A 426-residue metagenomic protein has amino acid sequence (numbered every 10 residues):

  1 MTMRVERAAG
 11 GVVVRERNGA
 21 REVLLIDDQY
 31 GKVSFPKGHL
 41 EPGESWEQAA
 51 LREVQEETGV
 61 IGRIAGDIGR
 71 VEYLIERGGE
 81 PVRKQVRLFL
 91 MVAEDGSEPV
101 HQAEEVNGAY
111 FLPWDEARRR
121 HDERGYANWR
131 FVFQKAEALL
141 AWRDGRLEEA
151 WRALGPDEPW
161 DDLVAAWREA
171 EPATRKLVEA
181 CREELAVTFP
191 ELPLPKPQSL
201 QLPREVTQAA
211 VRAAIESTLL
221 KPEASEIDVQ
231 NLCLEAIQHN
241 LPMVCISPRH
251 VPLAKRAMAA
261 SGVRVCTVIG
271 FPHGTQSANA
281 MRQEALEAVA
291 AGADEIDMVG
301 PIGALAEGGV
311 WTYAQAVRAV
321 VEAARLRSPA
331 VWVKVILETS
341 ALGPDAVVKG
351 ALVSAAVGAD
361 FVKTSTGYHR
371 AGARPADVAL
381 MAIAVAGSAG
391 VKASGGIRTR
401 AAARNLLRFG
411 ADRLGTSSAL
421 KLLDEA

Functional and structural regions predicted by a protein language model:
M1-F35: N-terminal strand-loop-strand
R7-A9, R21, K84-R87, N107 (+1 more regions): Change "...and in nucleic-acid phosphodiester-cleaving endonucleases..." to "...and in nucleic-acid processing enzymes
F35-K37, T364-S365, A393-S394: Thr-Gly-centered strand-to-loop micro-motif
L40-F131: Unchanged
R124-A153: Charged phosphate-binding loop/patch that engages nucleotide di/tri-phosphates or the phosphate backbone of nucleic
A150-I215: Charged, compositionally biased N-terminal leader segments and the immediate start of the first structured element
L202-H239, R249-R256, A260-P272, Q276-V391 (+2 more regions): Alpha/beta enzyme core
P242-C245: N-terminal carbohydrate-binding/catalytic regions of secreted carbohydrate-active enzymes
